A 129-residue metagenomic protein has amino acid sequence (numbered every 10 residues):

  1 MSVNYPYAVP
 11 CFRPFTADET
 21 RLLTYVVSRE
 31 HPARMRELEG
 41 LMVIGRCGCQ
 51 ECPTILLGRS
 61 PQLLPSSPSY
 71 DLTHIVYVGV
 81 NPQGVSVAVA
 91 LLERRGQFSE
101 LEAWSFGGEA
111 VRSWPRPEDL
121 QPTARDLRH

Functional and structural regions predicted by a protein language model:
M1-Y77, F98, S113-H129: N-terminal domain-onset segments
L72-S113, D119: Aromatic- and glycine-enriched beta-alpha-beta binding-site module
